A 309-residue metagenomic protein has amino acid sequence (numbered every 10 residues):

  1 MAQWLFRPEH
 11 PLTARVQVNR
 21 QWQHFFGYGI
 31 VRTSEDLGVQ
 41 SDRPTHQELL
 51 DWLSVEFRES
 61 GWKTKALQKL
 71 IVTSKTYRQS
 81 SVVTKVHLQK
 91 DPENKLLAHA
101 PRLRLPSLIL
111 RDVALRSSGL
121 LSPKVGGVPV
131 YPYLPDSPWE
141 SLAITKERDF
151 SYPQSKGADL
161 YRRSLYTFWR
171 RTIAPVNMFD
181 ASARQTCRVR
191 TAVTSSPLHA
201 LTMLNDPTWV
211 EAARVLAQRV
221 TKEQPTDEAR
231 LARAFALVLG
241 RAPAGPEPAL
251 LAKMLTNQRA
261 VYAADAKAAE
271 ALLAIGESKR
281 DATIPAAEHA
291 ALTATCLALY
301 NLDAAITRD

Functional and structural regions predicted by a protein language model:
M1-K156, Y161, S182-T191, L204-A287 (+2 more regions): Primarily short, surface-exposed interaction patches in extracytoplasmic proteins
R163, T172-S182: Active-site Gly/Thr loop motif
T295: Short, surface-exposed polybasic-aromatic patches that bind anionic ligands, especially phosphate groups
